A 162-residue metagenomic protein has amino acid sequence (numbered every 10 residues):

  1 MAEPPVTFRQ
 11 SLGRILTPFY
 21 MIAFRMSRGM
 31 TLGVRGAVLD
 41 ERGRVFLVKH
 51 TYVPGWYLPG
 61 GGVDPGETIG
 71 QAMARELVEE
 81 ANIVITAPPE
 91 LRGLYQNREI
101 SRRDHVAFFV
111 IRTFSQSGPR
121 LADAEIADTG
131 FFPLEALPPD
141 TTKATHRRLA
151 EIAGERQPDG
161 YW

Functional and structural regions predicted by a protein language model:
M1-R35: Acidic, metal-coordinating catalytic segment for phosphate/diphosphate chemistry, firing primarily on the Nudix
M30, A87, R103-H105: Residue-level preference for beta-strand/loop junctions
L32-V34, G43, H105-A107, A127: Change "...and in nucleic-acid phosphodiester-cleaving endonucleases..." to "...and in nucleic-acid processing enzymes
V38, V110-R112, G130-F131: Short, well-ordered beta-strand micro-motif
D40-E80: Conserved Nudix-box catalytic region and its N-terminal flanking loop in Nudix hydrolases and closely related
P54-G55, A124-W162: Nudix hydrolase/Nudix homology domain
V84-G93: A short coil-to-beta-strand element that immediately follows conserved catalytic motifs
Y95-G118, T145, I152-R156: Active-site-adjacent beta-strand/loop module that shapes the phosphate/pyrophosphate-binding cleft
